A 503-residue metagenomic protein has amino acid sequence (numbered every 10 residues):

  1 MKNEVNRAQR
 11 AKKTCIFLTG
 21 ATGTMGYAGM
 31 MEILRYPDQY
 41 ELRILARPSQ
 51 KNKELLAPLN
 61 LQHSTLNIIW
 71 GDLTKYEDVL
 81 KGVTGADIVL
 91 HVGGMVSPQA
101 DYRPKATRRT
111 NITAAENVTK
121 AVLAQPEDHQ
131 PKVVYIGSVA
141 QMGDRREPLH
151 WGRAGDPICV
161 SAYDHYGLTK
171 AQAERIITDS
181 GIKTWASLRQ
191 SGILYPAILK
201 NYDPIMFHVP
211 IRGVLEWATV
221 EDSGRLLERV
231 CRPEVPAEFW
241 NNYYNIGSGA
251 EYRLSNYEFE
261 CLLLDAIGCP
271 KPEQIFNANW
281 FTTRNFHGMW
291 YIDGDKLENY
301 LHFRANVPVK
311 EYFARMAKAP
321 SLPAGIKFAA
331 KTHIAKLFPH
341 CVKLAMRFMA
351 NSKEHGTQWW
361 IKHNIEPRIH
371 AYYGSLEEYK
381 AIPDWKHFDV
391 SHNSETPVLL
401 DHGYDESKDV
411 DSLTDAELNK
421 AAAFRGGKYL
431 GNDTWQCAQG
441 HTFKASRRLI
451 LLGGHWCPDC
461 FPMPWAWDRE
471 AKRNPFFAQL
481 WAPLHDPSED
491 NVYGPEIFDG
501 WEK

Functional and structural regions predicted by a protein language model:
K13-Y36: N-terminal Rossmann NAD(P)H-binding glycine-rich loop of SDR-like oxidoreductase domains
N60-T113: NAD(P)H-binding glycine-rich loop region in Rossmannoid oxidoreductase-like domains and their noncatalytic homologs
M95, E116-Y163: Conserved Rossmann-fold NAD(P)-dependent oxidoreductase catalytic core, especially the SDR/UDP-sugar
R108-A115, T119-V122, V134, T169-K170 (+1 more regions): Short alpha-helix in the Rossmann-fold core of NAD(P)-dependent oxidoreductases
R109, Q141-A186, H208-I211: Catalytic helix-loop patch of NAD(P)-dependent Rossmann-fold dehydrogenases
P196, N201-P204, G213-E251: Alpha-helical substrate-binding/gating segment
R229-G294, N299-Y300, K310, M316-N393: Mid/C-terminal beta-alpha module of Rossmann-like enzyme folds, strongest in SDR-family dehydrogenases/epimerases
E378-K503: Functional cation/ligand-contacting sites centered on basic and imidazole/sulfhydryl donors
